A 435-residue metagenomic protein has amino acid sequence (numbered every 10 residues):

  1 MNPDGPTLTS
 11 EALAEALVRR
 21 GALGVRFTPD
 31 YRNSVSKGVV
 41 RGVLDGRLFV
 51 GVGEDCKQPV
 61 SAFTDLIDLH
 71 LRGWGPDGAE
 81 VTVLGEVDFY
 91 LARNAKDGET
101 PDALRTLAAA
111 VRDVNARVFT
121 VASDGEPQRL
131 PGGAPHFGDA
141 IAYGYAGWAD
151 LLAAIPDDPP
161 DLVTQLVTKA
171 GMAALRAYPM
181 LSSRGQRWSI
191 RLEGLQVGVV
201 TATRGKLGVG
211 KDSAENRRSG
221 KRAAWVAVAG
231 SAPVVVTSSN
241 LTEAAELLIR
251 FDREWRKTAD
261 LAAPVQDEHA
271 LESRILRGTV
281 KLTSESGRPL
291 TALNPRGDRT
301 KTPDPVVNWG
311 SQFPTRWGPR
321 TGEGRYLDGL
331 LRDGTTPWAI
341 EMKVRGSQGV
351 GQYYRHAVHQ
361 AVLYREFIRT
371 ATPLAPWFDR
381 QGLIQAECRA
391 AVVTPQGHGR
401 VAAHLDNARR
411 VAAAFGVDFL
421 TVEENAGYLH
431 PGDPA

Functional and structural regions predicted by a protein language model:
M1-A435: Charged, terminal alpha-helix-loop-beta segments that serve as non-catalytic nucleic-acid engagement and/or assembly
